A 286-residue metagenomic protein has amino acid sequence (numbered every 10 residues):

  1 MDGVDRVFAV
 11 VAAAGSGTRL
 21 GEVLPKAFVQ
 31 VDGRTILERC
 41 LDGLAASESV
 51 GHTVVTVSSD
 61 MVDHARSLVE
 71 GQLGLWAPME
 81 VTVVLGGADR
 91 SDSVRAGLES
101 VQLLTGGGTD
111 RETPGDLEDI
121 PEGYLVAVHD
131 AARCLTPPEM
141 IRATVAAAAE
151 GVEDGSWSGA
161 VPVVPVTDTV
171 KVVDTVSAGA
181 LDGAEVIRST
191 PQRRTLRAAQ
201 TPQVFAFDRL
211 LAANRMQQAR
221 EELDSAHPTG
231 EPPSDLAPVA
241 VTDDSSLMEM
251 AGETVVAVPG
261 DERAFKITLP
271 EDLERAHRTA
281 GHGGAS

Functional and structural regions predicted by a protein language model:
M1-H64: N-terminal glycine-rich phosphate-binding loop and ensuing alpha1 helix
M1-V7, G107-E118, E153, E222-P233 (+1 more regions): Actinobacteria-biased recognition of intrinsically disordered, low-complexity terminal regions
V11, L37, G97, H129-D130 (+3 more regions): Residue-level signal for inorganic ion chemistry
E70-G123: Short phosphate-binding loop-to-helix
V126: Short aromatic/hydrophobic "clamp" motif used to bind/position activated sugar donors
L135-V256, S286: Conserved core of the sugar-phosphate nucleotidyltransferase
V255-P259, F265-T268: Conserved active-site beta-strand element of glycosyltransferases/polysaccharide synthases
A264-S286: Hydrophobic helical membrane-anchoring modules
